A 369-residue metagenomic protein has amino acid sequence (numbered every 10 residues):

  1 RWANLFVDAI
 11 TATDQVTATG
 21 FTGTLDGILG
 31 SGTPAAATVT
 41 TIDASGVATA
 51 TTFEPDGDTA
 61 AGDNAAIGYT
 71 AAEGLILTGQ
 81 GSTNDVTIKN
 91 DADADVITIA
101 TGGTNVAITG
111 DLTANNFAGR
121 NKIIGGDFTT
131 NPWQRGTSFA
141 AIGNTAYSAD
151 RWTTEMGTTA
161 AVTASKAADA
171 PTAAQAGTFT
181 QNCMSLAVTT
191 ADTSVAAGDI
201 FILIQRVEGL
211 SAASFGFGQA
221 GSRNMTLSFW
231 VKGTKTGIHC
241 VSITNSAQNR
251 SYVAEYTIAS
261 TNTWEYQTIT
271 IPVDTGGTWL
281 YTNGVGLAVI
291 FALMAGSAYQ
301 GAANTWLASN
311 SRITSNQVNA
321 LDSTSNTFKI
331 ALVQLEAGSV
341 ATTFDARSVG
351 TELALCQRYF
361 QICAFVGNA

Functional and structural regions predicted by a protein language model:
R1-N121, E336-F344: Intrinsic low-complexity, repeat-rich intrinsically disordered segments enriched in small/flexible residues
D111-A369: Extracellular and organelle-lumenal recognition/adhesion modules and their flexible linkers in secreted
